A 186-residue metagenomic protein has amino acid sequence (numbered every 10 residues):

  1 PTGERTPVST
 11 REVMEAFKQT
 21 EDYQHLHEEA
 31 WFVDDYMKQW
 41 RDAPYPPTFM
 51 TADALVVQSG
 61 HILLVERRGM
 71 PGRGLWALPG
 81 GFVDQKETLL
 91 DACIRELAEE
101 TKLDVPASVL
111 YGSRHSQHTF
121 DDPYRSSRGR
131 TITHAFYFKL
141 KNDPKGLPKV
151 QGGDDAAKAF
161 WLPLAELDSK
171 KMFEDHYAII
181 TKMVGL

Functional and structural regions predicted by a protein language model:
P1, V57, I94, A98 (+1 more regions): Active-site segment of metal-dependent pyrophosphate-handling enzymes, primarily the Nudix hydrolase catalytic core
P1-A16, T133-Y137, K145-V184: NUDIX/MutT-family hydrolases
R11-D53: Acidic, metal-coordinating catalytic segment for phosphate/diphosphate chemistry, firing primarily on the Nudix
T48, L89, H176: Hydrophobic (often cysteine-bearing) scaffold residues that line and stabilize catalytic clefts of nucleotide/cofactor
M50-A52, G60, I132-H134, A157: Change "...and in nucleic-acid phosphodiester-cleaving endonucleases..." to "...and in nucleic-acid processing enzymes
V57-D104: Conserved Nudix-box catalytic region and its N-terminal flanking loop in Nudix hydrolases and closely related
P71, P123, D168: Flexible, glycine-rich phosphate/dinucleotide-binding loops and adjacent beta-alpha linkers at cofactor/substrate
